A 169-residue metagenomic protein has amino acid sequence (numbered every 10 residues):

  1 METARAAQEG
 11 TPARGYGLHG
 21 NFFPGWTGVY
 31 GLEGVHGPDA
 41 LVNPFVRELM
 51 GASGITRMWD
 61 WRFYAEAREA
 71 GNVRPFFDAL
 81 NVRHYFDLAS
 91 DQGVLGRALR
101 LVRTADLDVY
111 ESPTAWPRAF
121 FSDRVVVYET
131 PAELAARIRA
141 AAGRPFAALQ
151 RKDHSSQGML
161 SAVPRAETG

Functional and structural regions predicted by a protein language model:
M1-V42, Y110: Extracytoplasmic
T3-A7, E48-S53, L134-A141: Residues that form generic nucleotide/phosphate-binding pockets
T3-R5, F45, W116, A166: Generic low-polarity alpha-helical segments
A13-G15, W59, Y64, I138: Extended recognition/assembly regions associated with phosphoester-bond processing machinery
W26, W59-W61, W116, Y128: A residue-identity detector for tryptophan
V29, R62-Y64, A119: Enriched - but not universal
G34-A79: Luminal/periplasmic acceptor-recognition loop/helix of membrane-associated glycosyltransferases
G37, N72-G169: Flexible, solvent-exposed extracytoplasmic
